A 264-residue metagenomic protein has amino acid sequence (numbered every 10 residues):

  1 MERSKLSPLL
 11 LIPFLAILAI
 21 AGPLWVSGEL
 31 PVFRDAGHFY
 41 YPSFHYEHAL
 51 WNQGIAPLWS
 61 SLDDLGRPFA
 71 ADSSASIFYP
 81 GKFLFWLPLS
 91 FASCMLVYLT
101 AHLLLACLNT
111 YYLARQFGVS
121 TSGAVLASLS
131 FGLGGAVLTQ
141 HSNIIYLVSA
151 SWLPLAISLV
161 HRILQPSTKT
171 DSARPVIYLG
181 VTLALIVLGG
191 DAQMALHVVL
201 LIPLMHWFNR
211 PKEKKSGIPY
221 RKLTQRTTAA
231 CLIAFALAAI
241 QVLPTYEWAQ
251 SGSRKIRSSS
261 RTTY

Functional and structural regions predicted by a protein language model:
M1, S167-D171, K212-K222: Membrane-interfacial, low-structure loops and terminal tails that flank and connect transmembrane helices in multi-pass
M1-P23, I218-T227, C231: Start-transfer (signal-anchor) and selected internal transmembrane alpha helices of multi-pass inner/ER membrane
R3-L10, K82, A92, L96-L99 (+3 more regions): Membrane-water interface of alpha-helical transmembrane segments
K5, L9-L10, A19-I20, S76 (+3 more regions): Hydrophobic alpha-helical transmembrane segments of integral membrane proteins, especially lipid-exposed positions
P13-F14, C107-F117, T121-P211, R226-T245: Membrane-embedded helix bundles of polyisoprenyl
A16-T110, L129-P154, R261-Y264: Membrane-interface coil-to-helix junctions
W25, L50-N52, I163-T168, P211-K215: Hydrophobic residues in alpha-helical segments
M205, R210-K214, L243-T262: Conserved, charged catalytic cores of large soluble enzymes
